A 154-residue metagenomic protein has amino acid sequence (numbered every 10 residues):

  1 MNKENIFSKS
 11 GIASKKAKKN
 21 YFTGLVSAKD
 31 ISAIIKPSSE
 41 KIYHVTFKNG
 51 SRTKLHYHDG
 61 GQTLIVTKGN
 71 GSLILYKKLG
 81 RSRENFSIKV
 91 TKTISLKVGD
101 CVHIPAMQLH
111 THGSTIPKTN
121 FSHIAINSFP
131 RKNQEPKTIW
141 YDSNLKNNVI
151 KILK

Functional and structural regions predicted by a protein language model:
M1-E40, K54, T93, T138-K154: A short, N-terminal "cap"/entry segment at the start of jelly-roll beta-barrel domains of the cupin/DSBH fold
A28-D30, I42-T46, T63, T93 (+2 more regions): Conserved hydrophobic/aromatic beta-strand scaffold that supports enzyme active sites
K41-D59, T63, L79: Conserved short histidine dyad/triad with adjacent acidic residue
R52-K54, S72, V98-V102, A106-H112: Histidine-centered metal-chelating micro-motifs
T63, H103, K118-T138: A short hydrophobic beta-strand segment most commonly corresponding to one strand of the jelly-roll/cupin
T63, K78-M107: Short acidic-glycine-tyrosine-enriched beta hairpin
I74-K78, I126: Predominantly extracellular/luminal cell-surface or secreted proteins
